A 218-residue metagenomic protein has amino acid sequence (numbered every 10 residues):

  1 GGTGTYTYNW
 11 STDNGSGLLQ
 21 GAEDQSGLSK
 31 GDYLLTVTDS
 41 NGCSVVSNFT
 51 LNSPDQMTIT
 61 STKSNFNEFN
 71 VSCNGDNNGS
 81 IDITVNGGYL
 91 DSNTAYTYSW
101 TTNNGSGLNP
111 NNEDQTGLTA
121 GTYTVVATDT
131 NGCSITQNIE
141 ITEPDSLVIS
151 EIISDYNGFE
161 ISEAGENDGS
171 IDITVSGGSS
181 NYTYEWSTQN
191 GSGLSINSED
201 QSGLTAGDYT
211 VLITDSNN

Functional and structural regions predicted by a protein language model:
G1-G4, N86-T94, N167, S176-S180: Short glycine/proline-centered coil/turn motifs in the loop regions of extracellular beta-sandwich domains
G2-G4, S29-D32, T119-G121, T205-D208: A glycine-anchored, Pro-Gly-centered beta-turn/N-cap motif
N9-L28, S99-L118, E185-L204: Surface-exposed, flexible coil segments in extracellular/virion-facing regions
V37-D39, A127-D129, I213-D215: Conserved structural position at the C-terminal beta-strand of extracellular beta-sandwich adhesion modules
S44-L51, S134-I141: Edge beta-strands of extracellular beta-sandwich domains
N52-I59, T142-I149, Y156-N157: Extracellular interdomain linker/stem segments of modular secreted and single-pass surface proteins
T60-N74, S150-A164: Short, solvent-exposed loop/edge segments of extracellular or virion-exposed proteins
N77-I81, N167-I171: Structural beta-strand segments of beta-rich domains
